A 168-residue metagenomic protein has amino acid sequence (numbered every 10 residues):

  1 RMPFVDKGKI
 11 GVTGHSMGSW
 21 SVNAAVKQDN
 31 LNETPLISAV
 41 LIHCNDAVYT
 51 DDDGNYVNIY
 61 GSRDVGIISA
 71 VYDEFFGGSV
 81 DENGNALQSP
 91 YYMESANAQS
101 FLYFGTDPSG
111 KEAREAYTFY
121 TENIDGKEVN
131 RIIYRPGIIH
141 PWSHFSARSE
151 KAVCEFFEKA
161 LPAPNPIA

Functional and structural regions predicted by a protein language model:
R1-I167: Soluble extramembrane regions of membrane proteins in the secretory/endomembrane system
